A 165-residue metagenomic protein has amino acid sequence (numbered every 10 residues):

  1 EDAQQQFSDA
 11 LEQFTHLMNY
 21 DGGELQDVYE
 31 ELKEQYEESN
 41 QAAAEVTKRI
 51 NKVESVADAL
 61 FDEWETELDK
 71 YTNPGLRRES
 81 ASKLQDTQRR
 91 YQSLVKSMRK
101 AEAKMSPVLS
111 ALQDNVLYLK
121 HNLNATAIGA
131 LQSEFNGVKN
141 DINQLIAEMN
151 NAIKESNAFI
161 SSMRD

Functional and structural regions predicted by a protein language model:
E1-K48: N-terminal Sec/ER secretory leader and immediately downstream segment of secreted/extracellular precursors
A3, E38-I50, D86-K104, D141-I153: Amphipathic alpha-helical coiled-coil segments
L11, T15-M18, E65-L68, T72 (+3 more regions): A structural signal for long alpha-helical coiled-coils and helix-turn connectors that form the cytosolic signaling
Q26-E34, R77-Q85, G129-N136: Short, charged, amphipathic alpha-helical segments
R49-G129: Extended amphipathic alpha-helical interaction segments
R99-D165: Long amphipathic all-alpha helical oligomerization modules
